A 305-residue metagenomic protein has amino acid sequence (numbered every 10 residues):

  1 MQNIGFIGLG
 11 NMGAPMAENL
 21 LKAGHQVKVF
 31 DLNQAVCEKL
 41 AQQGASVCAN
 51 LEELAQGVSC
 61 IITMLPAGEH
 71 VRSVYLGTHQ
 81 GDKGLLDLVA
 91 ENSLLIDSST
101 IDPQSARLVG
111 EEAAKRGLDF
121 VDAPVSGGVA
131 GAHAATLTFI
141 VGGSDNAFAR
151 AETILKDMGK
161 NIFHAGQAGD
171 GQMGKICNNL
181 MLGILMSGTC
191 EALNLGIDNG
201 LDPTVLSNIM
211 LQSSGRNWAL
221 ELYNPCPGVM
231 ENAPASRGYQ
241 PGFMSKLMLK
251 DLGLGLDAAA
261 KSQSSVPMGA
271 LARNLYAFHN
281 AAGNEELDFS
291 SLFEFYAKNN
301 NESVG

Functional and structural regions predicted by a protein language model:
M1-M64, L88, N92-S93, V129 (+1 more regions): NAD(P)+-binding Rossmann beta1-loop-alpha1 motif at the extreme N-terminus of oxidoreductases
I4, V74, T100-L180: Rossmann-fold dinucleotide-binding core
M16-A17, V109, I154, L195: Hydrophobic residues within alpha-helices that form the first helical element adjacent to the glycine-rich loop
V27, V47, D119-V121, I162 (+2 more regions): Hydrophobic beta-strand scaffold residues
L51-D119: Rossmann-fold NAD(P) dinucleotide-binding segment
D170-L271, L275-N300: Helical "substrate-binding/catalytic lid" subdomain of Rossmann-like NAD(P)-dependent dehydrogenases/reductases
